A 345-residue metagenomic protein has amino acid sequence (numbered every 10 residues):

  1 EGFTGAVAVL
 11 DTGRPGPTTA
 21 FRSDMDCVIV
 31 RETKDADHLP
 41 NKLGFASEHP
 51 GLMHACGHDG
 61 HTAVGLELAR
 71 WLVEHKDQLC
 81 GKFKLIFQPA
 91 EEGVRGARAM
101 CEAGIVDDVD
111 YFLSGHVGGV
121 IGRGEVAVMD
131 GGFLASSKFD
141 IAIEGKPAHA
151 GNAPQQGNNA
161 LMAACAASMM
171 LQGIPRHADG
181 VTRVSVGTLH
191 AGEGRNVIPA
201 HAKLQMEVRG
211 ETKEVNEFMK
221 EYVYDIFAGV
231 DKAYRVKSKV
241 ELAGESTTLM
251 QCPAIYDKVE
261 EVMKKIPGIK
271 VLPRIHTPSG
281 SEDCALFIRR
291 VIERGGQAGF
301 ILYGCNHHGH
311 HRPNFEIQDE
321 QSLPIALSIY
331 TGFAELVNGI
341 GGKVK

Functional and structural regions predicted by a protein language model:
E1, M53-G57, H276-T277: Active-site nucleophile and cofactor-binding loops and adjacent substrate-binding regions of central metabolic enzymes
E1-P15: A non-catalytic alpha/beta surface segment that caps or lines the substrate-entry region of metallo-dependent hydrolase
A6, V28-V30, L39-M53, D59-G60 (+3 more regions): Histidine/acidic-residue-rich, glycine-tolerant segments that coordinate divalent metal ions
A8, F21, H58, L85 (+7 more regions): Divalent metal-coordination and catalytic microenvironments
P15-L39: N-terminal beta-rich core of secreted/periplasmic extracellular enzymes
T62-A69: DPxDG-like acidic metal-binding loop motif
M162-K345: Metal-dependent amide/peptide-bond hydrolase catalytic core, centered on the "pita-bread" metallohydrolase fold
